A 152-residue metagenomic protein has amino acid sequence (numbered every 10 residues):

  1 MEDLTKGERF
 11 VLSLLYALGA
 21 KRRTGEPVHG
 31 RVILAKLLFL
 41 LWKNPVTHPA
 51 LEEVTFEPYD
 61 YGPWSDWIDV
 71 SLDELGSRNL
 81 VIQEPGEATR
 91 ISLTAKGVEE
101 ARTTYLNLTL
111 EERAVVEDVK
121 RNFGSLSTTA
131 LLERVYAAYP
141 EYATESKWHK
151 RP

Functional and structural regions predicted by a protein language model:
M1-P152: Domain-edge interaction signal
